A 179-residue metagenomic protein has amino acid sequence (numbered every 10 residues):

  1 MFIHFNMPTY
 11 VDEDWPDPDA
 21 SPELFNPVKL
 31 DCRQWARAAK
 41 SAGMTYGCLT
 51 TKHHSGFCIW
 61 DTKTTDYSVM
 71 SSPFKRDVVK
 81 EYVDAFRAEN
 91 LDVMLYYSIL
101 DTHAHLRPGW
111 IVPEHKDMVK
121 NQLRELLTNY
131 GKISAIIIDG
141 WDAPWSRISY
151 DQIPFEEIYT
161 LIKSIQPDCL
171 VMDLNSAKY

Functional and structural regions predicted by a protein language model:
F2-Y179: Mature catalytic domains of secreted/periplasmic carbohydrate-active enzymes
